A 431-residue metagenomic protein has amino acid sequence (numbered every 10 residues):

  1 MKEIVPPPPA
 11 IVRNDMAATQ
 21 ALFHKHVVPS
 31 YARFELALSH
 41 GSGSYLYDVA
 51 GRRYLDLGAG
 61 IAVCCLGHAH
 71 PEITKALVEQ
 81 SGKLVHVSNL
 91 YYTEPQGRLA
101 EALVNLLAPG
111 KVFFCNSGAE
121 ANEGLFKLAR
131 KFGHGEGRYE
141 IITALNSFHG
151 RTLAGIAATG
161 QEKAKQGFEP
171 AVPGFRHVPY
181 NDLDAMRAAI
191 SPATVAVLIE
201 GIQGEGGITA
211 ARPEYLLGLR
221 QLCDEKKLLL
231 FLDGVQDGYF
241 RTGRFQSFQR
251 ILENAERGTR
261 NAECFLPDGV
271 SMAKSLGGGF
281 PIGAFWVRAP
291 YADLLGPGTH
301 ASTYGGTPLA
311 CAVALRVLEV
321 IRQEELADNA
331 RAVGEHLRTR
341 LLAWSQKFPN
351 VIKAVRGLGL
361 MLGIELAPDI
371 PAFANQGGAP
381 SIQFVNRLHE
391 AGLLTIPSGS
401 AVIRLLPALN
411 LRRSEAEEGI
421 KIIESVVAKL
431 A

Functional and structural regions predicted by a protein language model:
K2-A431: Conserved N-terminal phosphate-binding loop of PLP-dependent enzymes in the Aspartate aminotransferase
